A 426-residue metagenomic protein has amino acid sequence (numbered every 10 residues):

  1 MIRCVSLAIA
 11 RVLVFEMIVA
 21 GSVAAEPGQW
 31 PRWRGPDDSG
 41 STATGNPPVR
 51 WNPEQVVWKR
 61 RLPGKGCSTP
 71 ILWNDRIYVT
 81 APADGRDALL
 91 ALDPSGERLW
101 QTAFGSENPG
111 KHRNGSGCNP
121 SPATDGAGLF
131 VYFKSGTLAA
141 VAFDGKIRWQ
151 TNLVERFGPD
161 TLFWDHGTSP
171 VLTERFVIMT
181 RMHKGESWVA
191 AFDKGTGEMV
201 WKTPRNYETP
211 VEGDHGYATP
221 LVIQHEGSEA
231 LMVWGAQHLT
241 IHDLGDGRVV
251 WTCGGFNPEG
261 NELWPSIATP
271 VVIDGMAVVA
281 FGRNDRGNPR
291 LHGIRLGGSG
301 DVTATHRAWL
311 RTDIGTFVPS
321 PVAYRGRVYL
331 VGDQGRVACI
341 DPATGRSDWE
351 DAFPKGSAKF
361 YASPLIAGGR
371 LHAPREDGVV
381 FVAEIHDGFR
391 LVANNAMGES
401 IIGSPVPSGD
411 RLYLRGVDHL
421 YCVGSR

Functional and structural regions predicted by a protein language model:
M1-A8: N-terminal secretory signal peptides that target proteins for export/translocation
S6, V14, G35-D37: Sequence-pattern detector for short linear motifs and compositional/periodic biases rather than a specific fold
A8-A20: Bacterial N-terminal signal peptides
A24-R426: Noncatalytic, solvent-exposed loop/strand surfaces of beta-propeller-type extracellular/periplasmic domains
